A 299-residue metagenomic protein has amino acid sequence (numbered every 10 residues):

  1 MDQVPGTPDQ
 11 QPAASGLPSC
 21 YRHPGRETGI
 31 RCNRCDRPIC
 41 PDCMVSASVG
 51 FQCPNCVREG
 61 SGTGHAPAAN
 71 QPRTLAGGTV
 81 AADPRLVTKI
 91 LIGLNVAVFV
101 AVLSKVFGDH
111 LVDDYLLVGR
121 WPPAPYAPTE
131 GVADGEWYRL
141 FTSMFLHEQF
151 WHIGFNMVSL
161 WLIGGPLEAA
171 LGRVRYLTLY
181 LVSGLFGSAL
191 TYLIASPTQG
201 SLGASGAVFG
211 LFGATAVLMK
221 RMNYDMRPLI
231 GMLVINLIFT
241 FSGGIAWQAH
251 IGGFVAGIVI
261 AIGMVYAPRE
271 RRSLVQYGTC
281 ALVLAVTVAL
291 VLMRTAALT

Functional and structural regions predicted by a protein language model:
D2-T7, R37-P38, D42, S46-T299: A detector for small-residue-rich transmembrane helices and their helix-helix packing motifs
Q3-P41, S46: Cys/His-rich Zn2+-binding "zinc-finger" mini-domains, especially FYVE domains and B-box/RING-like TRIM modules
